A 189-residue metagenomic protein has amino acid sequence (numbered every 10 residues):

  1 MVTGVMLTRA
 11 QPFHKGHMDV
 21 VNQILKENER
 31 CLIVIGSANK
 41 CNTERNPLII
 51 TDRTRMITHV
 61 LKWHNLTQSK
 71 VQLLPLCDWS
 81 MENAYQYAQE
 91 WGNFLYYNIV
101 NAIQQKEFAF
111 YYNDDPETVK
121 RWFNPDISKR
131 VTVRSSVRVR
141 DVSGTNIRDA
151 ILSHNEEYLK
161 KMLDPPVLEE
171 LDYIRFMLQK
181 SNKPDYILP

Functional and structural regions predicted by a protein language model:
M1-P189: Nucleotidyltransferase catalytic core that binds NTPs
